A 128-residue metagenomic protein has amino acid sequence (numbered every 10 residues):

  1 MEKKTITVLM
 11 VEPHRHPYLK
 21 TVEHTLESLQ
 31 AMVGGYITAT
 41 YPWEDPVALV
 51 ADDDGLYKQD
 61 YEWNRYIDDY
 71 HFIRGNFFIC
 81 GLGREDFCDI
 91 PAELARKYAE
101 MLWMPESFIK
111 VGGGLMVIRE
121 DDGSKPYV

Functional and structural regions predicted by a protein language model:
E2-V128: Domain-length accessory/inserted modules outside core catalytic folds
